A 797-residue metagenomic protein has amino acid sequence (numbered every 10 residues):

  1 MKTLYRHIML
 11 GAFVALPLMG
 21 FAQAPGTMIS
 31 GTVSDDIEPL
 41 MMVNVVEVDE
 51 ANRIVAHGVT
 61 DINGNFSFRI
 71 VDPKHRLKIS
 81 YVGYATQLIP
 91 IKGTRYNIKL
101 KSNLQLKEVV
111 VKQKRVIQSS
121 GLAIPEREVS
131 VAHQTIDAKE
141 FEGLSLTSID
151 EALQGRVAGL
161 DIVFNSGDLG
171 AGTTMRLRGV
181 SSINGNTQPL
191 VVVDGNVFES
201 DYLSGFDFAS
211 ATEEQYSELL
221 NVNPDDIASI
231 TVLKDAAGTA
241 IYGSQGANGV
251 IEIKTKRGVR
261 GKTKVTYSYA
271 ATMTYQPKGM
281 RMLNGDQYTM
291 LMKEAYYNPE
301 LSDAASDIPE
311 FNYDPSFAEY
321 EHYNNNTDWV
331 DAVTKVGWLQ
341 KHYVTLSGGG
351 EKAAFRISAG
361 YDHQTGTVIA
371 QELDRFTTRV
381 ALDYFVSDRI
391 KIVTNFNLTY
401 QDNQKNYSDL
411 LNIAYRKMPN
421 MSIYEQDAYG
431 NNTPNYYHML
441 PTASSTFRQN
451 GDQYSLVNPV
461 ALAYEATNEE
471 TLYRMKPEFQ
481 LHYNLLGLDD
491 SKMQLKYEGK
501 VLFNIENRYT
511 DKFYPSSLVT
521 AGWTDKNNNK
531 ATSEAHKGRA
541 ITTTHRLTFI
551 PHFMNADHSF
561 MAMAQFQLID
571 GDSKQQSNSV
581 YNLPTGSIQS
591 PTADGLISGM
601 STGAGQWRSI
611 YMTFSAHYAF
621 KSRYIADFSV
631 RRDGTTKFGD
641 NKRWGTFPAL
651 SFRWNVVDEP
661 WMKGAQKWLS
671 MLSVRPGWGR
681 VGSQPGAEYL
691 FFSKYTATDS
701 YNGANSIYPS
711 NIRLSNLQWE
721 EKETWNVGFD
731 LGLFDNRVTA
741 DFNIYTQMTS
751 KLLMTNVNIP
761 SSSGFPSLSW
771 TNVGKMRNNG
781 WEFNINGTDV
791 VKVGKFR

Functional and structural regions predicted by a protein language model:
T32-I37, M41-E50, S80-V82, N97-E142 (+1 more regions): Short, acidic, small-residue-rich periplasmic hinge/interaction motif at the N-terminus of Gram-negative outer-membrane
A51-N65: Short, acidic Ser/Thr/Gly-rich low-complexity loop/linker segments typical of extracellular and cell-surface proteins
D61-I70, T86, R95-Y96: Short, surface-exposed beta-strand/beta-hairpin micro-motifs centered on an aromatic residue
S67-R69, N196-K234: Short acidic/polar hinge/loop motifs at secondary-structure boundaries that mediate gating or recognition
D72-G83: A short, solvent-exposed beta-strand micro-motif common in secreted/extracellular proteins
G93-K101, L122-P125, I149-A152, M175-R178 (+4 more regions): N-terminal periplasmic accessory domains that precede and gate Gram-negative outer-membrane beta-barrel machines
P125-E142, R156, D168-T173, I183-G185 (+7 more regions): Residues embedded in well-ordered regular secondary structure
R375, A381-I390, N395-Y400, S408-D409 (+4 more regions): Extracellular/periplasmic, surface-exposed regions of secreted and cell-surface proteins
